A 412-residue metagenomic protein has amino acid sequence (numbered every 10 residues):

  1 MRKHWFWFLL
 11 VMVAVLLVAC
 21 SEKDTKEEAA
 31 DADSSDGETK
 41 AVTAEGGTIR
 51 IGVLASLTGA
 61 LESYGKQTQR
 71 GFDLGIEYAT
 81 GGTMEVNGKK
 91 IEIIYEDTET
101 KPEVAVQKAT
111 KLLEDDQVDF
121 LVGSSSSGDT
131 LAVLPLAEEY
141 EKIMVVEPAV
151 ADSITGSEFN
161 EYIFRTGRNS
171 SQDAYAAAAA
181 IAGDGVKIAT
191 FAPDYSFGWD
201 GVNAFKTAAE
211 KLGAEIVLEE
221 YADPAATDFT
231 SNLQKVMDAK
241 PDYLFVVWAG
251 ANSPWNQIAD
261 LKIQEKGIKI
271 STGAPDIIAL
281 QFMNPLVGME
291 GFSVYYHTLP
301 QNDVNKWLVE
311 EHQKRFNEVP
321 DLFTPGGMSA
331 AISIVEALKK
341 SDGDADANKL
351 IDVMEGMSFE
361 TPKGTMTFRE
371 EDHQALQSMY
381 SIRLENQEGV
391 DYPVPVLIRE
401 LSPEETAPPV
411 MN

Functional and structural regions predicted by a protein language model:
L16-A19: C-terminal motif of bacterial Sec signal peptides marking the signal peptidase cleavage site
S21-D24: Bacterial signal peptide processing site
S34-E38, P362-N412: Solvent-exposed, acidic/polar segments of extracytosolic/periplasmic ligand-binding ectodomains
V42-E45, I49-G75, E96-P102, S125-S126 (+3 more regions): Extracytoplasmic "Venus flytrap"
S63-R70, Y78, G82-G156, T166 (+2 more regions): Beta-alpha junction/loop-to-helix N-cap segments that form part of ligand/metal-binding clefts
A105, T166-I188, W199-D200, T227-T230 (+4 more regions): Hydrophobic alpha-helical segments within soluble ligand-binding/sensing domains
V118-E219, K266-E290: Extracytoplasmic ligand/sensor domains, especially the bilobed periplasmic-binding protein
I258-M328, K340, A345, P393-N412: Extracellular/periplasmic periplasmic-binding protein-like sensory domains
